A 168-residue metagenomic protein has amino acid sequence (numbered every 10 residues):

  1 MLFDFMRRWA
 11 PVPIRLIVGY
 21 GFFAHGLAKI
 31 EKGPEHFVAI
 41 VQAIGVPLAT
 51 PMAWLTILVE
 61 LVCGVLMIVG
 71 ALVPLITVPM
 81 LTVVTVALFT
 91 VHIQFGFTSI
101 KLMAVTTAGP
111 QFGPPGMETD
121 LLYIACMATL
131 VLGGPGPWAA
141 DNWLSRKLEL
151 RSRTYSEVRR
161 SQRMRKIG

Functional and structural regions predicted by a protein language model:
M1-K32, T50-L58, V62-V65, V69-G168: Extended, low-polarity transmembrane helix blocks
E31-P51: Membrane-interface interhelical connector segments
